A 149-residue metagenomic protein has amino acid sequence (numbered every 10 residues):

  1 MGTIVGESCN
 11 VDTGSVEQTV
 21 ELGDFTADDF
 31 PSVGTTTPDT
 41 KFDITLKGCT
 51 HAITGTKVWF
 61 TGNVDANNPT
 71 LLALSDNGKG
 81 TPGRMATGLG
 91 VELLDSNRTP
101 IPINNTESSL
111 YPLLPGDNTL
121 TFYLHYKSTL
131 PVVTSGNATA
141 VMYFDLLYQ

Functional and structural regions predicted by a protein language model:
M1-Q149: Mature extracellular/passenger domains of Gram-negative fimbrial/pilin and adhesin proteins
